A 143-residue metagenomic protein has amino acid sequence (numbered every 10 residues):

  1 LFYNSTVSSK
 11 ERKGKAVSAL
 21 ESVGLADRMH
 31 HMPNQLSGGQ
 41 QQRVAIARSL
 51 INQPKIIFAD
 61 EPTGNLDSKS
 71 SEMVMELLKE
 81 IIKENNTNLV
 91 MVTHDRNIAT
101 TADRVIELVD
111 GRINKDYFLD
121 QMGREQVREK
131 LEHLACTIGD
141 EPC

Functional and structural regions predicted by a protein language model:
L1-E11, S22: ABC-type ATPase nucleotide-binding domains, specifically the catalytic core motifs of the NBD
M32-L36, Q40-Q42: Conserved ABC ATPase signature
I46: Hydrophobic anchor residue at the start of the ABC signature
Q53: Conserved catalytic motifs of ABC-family nucleotide-binding domains
I57-D60: Catalytic Walker B motif of ABC-type/P-loop ATPase nucleotide-binding domains
S68-S70: Helix N-cap at the start of a conserved alpha-helix in ABC-type nucleotide-binding domains
R112-T137: Conserved beta-strand-loop-alpha-helix hinge in the C-terminal portion of ABC ATPase nucleotide-binding domains
